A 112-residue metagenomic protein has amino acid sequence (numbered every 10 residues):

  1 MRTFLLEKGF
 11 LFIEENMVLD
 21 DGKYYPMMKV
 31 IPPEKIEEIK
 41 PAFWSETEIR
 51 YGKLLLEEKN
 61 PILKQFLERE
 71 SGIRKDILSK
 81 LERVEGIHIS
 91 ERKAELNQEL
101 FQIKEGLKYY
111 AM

Functional and structural regions predicted by a protein language model:
M1-E68: Conserved, surface-exposed functional patches that form binding/active-site neighborhoods
I39-M112: An accessory alpha-helical subdomain
